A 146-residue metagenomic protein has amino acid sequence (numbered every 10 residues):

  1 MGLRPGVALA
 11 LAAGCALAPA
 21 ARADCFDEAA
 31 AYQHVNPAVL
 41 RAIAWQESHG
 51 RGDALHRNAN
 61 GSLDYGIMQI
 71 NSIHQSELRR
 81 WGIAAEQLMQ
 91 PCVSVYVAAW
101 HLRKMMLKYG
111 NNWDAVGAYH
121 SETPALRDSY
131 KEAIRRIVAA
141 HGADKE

Functional and structural regions predicted by a protein language model:
M1-G2: N-terminal secretory signal peptides that target proteins for export/translocation
G6-A16: Bacterial N-terminal signal peptides
A18-A20: N-terminal signal peptide c-region/cleavage motif recognized by signal peptidases
D24-E146: Catalytic glycan-binding domains that act on GlcNAc-containing polysaccharides
